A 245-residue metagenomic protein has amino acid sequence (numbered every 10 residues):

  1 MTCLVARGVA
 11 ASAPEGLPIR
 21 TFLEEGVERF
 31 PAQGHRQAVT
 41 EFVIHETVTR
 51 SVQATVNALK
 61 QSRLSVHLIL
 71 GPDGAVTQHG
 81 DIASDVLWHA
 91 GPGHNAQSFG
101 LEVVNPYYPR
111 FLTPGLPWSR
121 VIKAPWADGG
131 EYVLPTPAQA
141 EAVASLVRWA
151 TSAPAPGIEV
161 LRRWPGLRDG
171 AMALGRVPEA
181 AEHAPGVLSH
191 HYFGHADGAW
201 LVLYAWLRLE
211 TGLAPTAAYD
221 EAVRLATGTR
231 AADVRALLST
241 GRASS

Functional and structural regions predicted by a protein language model:
T2-P18, F111-S245: Basic/polar, cationic surfaces and motifs that engage anionic cell-wall and phosphate/carboxylate ligands
G8, P14-V160: Active-site-adjacent loop/helix surface patches within enzyme catalytic domains that shape the substrate-binding cleft
